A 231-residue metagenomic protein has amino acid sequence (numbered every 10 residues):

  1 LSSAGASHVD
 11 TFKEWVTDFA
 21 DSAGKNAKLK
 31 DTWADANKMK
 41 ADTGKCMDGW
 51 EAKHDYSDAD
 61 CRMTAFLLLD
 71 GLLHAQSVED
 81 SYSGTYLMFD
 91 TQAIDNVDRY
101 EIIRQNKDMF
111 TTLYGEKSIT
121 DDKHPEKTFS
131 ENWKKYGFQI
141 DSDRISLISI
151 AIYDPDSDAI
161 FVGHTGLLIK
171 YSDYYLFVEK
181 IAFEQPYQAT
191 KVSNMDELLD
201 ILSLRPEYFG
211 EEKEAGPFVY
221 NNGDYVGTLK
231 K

Functional and structural regions predicted by a protein language model:
L1-I152, S157, V162, K170-A182: Acidic/His-rich structured neighborhood in mature extracellular/periplasmic domains
V162-G163, T190-N194: Surface-exposed beta-strand edges and their flanking turn/coil or helix-capping segments
I169-S172, L199-I201: Short, surface-exposed linear patches
F177-K180, S193-K231: Low-complexity, Gly/Ser/Thr/Pro-rich intrinsically disordered linker/tail segments
E184-Y187: Extended, aromatic/histidine-rich regions of cofactor-dependent oxidoreductases associated with respiratory
